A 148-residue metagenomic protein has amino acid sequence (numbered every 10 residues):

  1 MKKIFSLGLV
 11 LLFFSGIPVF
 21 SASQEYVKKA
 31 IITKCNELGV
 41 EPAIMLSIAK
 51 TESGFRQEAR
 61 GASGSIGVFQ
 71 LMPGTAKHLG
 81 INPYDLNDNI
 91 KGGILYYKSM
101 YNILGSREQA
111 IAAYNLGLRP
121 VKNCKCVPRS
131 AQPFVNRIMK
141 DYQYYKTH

Functional and structural regions predicted by a protein language model:
M1-I4: Positively charged n-region of N-terminal signal peptides that target proteins for export
S6-L7, R56: Short amphipathic alpha-helical "recognition" segments used for binding
L7-G8, H148: Intrinsically disordered, low-complexity segments enriched in polar/charged small residues
G8-S15: Bacterial N-terminal signal peptides
F20-H148: Catalytic glycan-binding domains that act on GlcNAc-containing polysaccharides
